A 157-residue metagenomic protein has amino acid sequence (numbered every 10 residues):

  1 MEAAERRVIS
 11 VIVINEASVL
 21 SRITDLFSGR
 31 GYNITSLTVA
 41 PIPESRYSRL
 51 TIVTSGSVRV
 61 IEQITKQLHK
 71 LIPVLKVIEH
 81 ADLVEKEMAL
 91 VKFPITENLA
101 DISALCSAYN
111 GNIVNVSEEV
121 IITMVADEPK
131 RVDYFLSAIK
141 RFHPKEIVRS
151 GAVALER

Functional and structural regions predicted by a protein language model:
M1-S48, V53-R157: Long, contiguous binding/interaction regions
